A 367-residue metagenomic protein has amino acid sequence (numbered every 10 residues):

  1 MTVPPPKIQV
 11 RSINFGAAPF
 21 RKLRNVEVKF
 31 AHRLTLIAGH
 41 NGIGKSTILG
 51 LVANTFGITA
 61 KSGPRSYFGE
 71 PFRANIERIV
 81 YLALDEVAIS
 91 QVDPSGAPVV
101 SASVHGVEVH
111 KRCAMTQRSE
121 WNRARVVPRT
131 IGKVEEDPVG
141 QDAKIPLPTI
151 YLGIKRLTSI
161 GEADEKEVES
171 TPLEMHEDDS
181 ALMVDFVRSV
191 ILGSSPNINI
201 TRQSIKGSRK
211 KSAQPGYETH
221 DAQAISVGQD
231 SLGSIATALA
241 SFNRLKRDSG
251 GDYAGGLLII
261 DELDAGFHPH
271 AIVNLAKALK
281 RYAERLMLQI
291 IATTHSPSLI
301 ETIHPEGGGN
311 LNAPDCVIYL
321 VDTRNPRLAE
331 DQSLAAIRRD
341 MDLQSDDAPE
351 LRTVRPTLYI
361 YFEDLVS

Functional and structural regions predicted by a protein language model:
M1-I160, T171-D179: P-loop NTPase switch/coupling surface
M1-P4, I154-Y253: Extended helical coiled-coil dimerization/tether regions that scaffold and oligomerize large DNA-maintenance assemblies
A254-G256, M287-I291: Loop/turn-to-beta-strand initiation segments
D261-E262: Walker B catalytic acidic pair
L275-A276: Conserved hydrophobic alpha-helix in the ABC-type ATPase nucleotide-binding domain
T293-H295: H-loop/switch region of ABC-family ATPase nucleotide-binding domains
E301-S367: RecA-like P-loop NTPase motor core
